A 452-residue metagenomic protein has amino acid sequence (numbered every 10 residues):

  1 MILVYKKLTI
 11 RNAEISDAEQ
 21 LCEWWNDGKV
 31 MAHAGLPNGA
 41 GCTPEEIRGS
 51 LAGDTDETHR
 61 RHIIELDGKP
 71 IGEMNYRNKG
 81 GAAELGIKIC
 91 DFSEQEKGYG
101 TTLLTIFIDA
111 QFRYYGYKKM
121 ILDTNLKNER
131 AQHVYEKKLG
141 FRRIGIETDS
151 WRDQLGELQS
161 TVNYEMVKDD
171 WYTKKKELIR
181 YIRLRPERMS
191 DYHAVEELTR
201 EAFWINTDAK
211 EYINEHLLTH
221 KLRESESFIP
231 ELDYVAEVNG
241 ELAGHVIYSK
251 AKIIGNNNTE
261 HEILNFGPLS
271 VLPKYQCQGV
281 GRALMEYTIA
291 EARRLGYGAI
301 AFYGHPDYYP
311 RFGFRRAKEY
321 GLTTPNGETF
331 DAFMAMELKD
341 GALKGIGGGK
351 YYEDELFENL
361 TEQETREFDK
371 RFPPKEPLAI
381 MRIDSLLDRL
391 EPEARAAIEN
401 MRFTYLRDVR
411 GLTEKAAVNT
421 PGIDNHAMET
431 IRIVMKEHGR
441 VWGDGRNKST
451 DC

Functional and structural regions predicted by a protein language model:
M1-S16, A32, V162-H193, E197: Conserved N-terminal entry element of GNAT/NAT acetyltransferase domains
V4, E23-N38, E197-I213, S225: Helix-loop element at the rim of GNAT/NAT acetyltransferase active sites that forms part of the acceptor-substrate
A40-E94, V167, M189, E201-E262 (+1 more regions): Acetyl-CoA-dependent GNAT
E96-A110, Q132-K138, F266, V271 (+2 more regions): Conserved acetyl-CoA-binding loop-helix of GNAT-fold acetyltransferases
R113-D123, A290-G304: Conserved GNAT acetyl-CoA-binding A-motif
I121-T124, G140-N163, K250, Y303 (+1 more regions): Conserved catalytic-core motifs of GNAT/GCN5-like acyltransferases
L122-Q132, S150-W151, A299-P310: Conserved beta-strand-loop-alpha-helix junction that forms the acyl-donor binding cleft
L378-C452: Compact, charge-rich alpha-helical regulatory domains located at protein termini
